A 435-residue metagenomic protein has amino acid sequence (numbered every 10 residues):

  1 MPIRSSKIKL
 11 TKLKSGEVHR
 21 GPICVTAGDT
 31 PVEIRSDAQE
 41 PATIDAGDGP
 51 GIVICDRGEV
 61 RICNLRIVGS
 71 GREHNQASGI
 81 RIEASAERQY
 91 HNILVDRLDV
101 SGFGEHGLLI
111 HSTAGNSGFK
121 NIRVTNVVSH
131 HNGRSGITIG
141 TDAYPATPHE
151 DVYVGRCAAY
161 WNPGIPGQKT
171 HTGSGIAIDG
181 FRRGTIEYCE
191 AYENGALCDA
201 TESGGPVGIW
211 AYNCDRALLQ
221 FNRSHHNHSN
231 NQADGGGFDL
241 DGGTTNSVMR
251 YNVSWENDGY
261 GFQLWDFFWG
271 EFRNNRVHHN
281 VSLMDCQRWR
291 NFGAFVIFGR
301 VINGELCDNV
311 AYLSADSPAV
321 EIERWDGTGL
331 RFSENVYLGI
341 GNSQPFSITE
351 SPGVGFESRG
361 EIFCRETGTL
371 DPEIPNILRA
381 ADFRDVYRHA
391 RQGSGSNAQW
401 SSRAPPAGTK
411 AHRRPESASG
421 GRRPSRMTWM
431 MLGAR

Functional and structural regions predicted by a protein language model:
M1, S6-K9, P41, S78 (+5 more regions): A detector of low-complexity, intrinsically disordered, Ser/Thr/Gly/Pro/Ala-rich segments
M1-A27, I52, P424: Acidic Gly/Asp/Thr-rich repetitive segments characteristic of extracellular carbohydrate-active and adhesion proteins
S6-K7, G16, H130, S135-G136 (+9 more regions): Compositionally biased regions
R20, D29-I82, R97-D99: Right-handed parallel beta-helix/beta-spiral solenoid domain characteristic of secreted/periplasmic
P22, A46-V53, E73-A86, G102-G115 (+8 more regions): Extracellular beta-strand/beta-solenoid scaffold signature
R35-P41, G58-G69, Q89-G102, G118-R134 (+10 more regions): Right-handed parallel beta-helix
S314, W325-R435: Acidic, glycine- and Ser/Thr-rich low-complexity intrinsically disordered tracts in extracellular/secreted proteins
